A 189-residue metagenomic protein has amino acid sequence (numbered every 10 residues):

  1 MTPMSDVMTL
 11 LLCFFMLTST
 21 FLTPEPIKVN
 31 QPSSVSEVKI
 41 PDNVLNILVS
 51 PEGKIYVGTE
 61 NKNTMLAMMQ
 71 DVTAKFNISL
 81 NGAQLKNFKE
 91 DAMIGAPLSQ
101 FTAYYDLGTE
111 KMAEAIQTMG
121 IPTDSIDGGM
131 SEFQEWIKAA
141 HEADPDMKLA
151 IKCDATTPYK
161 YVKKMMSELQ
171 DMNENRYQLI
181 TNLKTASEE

Functional and structural regions predicted by a protein language model:
M1-P26: Hydrophobic single transmembrane helices highlighted by the model
L22-E189: Long, low-hydrophobicity, acidic/polar, solvent-exposed interaction domains
